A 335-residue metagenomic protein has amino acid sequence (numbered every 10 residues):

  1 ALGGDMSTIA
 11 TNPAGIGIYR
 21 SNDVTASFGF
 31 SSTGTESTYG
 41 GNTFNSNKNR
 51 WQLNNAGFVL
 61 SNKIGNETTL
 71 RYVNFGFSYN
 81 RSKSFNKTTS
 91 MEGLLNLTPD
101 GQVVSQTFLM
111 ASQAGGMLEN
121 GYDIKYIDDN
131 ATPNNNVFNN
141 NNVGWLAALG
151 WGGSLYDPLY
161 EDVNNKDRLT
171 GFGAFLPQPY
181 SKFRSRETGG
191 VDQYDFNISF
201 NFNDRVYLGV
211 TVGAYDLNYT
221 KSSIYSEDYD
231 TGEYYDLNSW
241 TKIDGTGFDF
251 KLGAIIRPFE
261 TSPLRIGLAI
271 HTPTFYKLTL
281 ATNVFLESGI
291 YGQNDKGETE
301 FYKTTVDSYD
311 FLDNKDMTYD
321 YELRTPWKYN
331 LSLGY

Functional and structural regions predicted by a protein language model:
G3-T11, G17-L95, G189-D192: Outer-membrane beta-barrel translocator/receptor signature
T11-N12, L252: A generic local structural motif
S61-Y335: Outer-membrane beta-barrel porins/channels
